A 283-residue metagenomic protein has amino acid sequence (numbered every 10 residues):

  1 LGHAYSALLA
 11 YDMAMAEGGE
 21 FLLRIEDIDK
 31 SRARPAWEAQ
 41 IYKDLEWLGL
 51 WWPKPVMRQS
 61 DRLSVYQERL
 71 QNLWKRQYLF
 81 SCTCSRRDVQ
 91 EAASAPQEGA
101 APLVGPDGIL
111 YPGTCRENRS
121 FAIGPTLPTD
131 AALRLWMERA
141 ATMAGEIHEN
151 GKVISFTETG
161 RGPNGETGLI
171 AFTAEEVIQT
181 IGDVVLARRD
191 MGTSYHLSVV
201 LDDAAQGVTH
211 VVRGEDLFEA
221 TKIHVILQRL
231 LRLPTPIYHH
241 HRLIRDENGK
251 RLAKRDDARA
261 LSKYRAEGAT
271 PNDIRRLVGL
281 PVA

Functional and structural regions predicted by a protein language model:
L1-A100, E215-L233, N248: N-terminal Rossmann-like or analogous alpha/beta NTP/dinucleotide-binding catalytic cores that position adenine
P53-P55, T235-Y238, N272-I274: Short, surface-exposed acidic
D61-R76, E98-D107, T129-A132, R139 (+1 more regions): Short secondary-structure transition/capping segments
R62-Q67, H240-L243, R251-K254, L277-A283: Noncatalytic linker/hinge segments flanking ATPase motor cores
D88-A253, A260-R265: Active-site cores that bind ATP or allylic diphosphates and position pyrophosphate for catalysis
A266-V282: Extended, charge-rich low-complexity interaction segments
